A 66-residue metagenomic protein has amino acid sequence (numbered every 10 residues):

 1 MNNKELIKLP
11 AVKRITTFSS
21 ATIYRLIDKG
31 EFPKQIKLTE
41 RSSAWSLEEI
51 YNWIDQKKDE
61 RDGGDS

Functional and structural regions predicted by a protein language model:
M1-R25, E49, D55-K57: Polyanion-binding surface elements
I15-A44: Major-groove DNA-recognition helix of helix-turn-helix-type DNA-binding domains
S43-A44, Q56-D59: Short, structured secondary-structure boundary patches
S43-S46, Y51: C-terminal end-helix/capping segment
D59-S66: C-terminal secondary-structure termini that scaffold catalytic or DNA-interacting sites
